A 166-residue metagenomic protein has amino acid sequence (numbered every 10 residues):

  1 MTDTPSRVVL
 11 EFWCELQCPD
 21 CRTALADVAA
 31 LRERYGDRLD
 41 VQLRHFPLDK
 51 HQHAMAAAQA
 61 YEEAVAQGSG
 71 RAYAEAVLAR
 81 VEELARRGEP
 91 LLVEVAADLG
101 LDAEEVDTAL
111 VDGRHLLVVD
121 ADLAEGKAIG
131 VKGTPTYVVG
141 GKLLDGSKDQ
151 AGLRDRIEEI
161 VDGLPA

Functional and structural regions predicted by a protein language model:
M1-S6: Short beta-strand-to-loop junctions in surface cap/lid or active-site-entrance loops
R7, W13, D20-R32, A97-A166: C-terminal cap of thioredoxin/glutaredoxin-like
V9-A97: Structural alpha/beta surface segment adjacent to cysteine/selenocysteine redox centers across thiol/disulfide enzymes
